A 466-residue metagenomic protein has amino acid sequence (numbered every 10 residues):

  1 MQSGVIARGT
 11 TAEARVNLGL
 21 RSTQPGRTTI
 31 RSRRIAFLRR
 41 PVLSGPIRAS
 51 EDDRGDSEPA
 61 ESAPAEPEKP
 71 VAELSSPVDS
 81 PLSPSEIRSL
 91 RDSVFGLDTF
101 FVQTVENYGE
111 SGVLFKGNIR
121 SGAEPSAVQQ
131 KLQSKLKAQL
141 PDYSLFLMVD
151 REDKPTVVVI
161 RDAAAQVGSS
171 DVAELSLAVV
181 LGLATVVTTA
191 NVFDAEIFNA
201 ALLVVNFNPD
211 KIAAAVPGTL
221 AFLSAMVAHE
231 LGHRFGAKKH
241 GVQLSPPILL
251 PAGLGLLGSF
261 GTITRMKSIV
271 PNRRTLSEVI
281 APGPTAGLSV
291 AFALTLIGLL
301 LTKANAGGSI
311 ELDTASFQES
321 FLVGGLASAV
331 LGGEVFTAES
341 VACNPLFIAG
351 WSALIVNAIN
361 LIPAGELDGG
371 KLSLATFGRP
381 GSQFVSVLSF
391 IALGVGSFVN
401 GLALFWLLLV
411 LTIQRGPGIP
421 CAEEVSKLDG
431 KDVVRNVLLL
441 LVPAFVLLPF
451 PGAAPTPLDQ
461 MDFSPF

Functional and structural regions predicted by a protein language model:
Q2-G9, E13-F466: Hydrophobic transmembrane alpha-helices and their immediate loop junctions in multi-pass integral membrane proteins
